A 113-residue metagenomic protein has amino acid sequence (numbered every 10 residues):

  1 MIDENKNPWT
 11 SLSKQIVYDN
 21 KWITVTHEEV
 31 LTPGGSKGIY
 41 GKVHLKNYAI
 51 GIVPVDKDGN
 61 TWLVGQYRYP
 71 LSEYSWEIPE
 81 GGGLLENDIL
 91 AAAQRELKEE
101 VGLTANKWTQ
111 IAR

Functional and structural regions predicted by a protein language model:
I2-Q15: A short, amphipathic edge element
N5-K6, D19-T24, S72: A short, polar/charged loop/turn motif at coil->beta-strand junctions and beta-hairpin connectors
K6-P8, V43-R95, E99: Conserved Nudix-box catalytic region and its N-terminal flanking loop in Nudix hydrolases and closely related
T10, T104-I111: A short coil-to-beta-strand element that immediately follows conserved catalytic motifs
L12-G51, K57: Acidic, metal-coordinating catalytic segment for phosphate/diphosphate chemistry, firing primarily on the Nudix
K14, V64-Q66, R113: Residue-level detector of high-confidence beta-strand sites
V30, Q110-R113: Hydrophobic/anchoring residues in structured secondary elements
